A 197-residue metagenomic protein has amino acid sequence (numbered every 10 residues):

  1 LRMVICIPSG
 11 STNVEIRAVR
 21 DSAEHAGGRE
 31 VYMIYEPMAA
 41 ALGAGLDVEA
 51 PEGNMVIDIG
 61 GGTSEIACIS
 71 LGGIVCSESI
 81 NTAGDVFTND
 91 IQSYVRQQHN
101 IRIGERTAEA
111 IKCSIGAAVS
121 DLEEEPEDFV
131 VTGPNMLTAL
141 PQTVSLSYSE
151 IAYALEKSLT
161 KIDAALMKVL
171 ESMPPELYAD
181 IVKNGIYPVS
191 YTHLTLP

Functional and structural regions predicted by a protein language model:
L1-I59, A67-I186, L194: Nucleotide/phosphate-binding catalytic cleft detector across ATP-hydrolyzing and phosphate-transferring enzymes
G62: Conserved Rossmann-like nucleotide-cofactor binding loop
